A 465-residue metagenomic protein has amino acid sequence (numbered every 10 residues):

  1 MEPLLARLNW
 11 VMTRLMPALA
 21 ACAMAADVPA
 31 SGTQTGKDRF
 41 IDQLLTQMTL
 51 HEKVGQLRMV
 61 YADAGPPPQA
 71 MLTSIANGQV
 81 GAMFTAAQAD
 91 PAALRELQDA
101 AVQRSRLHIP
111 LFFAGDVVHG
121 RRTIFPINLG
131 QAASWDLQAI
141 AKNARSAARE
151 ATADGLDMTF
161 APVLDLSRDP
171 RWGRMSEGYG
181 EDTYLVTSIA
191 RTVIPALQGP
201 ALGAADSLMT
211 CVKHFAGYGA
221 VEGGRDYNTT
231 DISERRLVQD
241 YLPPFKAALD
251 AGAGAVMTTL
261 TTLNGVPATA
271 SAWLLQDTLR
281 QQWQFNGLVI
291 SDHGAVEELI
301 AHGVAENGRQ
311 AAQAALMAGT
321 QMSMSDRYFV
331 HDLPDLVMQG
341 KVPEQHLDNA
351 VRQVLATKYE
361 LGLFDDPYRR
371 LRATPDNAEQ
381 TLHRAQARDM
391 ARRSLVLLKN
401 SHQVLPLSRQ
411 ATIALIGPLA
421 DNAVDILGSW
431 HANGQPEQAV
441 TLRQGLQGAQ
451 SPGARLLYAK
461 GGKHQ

Functional and structural regions predicted by a protein language model:
M1-W10: N-terminal secretory signal peptides that target proteins for export/translocation
V11-A23: Bacterial N-terminal signal peptides
C22, A26-Q465: Glycoside hydrolase catalytic-domain context in secreted enzymes
